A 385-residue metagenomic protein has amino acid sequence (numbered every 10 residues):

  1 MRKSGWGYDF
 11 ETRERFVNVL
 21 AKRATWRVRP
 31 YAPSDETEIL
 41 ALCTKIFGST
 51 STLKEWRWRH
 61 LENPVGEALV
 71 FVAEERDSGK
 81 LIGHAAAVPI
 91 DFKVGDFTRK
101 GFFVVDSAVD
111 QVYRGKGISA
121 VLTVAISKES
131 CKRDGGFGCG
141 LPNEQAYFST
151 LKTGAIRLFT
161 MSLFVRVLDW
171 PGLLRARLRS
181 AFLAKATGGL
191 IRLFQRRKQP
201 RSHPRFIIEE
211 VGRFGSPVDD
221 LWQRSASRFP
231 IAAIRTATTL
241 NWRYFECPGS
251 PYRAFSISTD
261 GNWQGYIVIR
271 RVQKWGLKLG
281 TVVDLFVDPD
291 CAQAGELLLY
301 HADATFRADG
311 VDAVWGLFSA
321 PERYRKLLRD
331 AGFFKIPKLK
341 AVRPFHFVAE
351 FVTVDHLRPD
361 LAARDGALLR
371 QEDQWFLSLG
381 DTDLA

Functional and structural regions predicted by a protein language model:
R2-R23, P89, G136-Q195, R243-E246 (+4 more regions): Active-site/acyl-donor-binding loops of N-acyltransferases
R23-A108, E210-V287: A conserved beta-strand-loop-helix scaffold within acyl/acetyltransferase catalytic domains
P33-S34, V112, E144, S319: Short, surface-exposed acidic/glycine-rich loop or hinge patches that mediate macromolecular interfaces
S49, G66, S119, C131 (+5 more regions): Active-site-proximal structural scaffolding
S78, K128-G135: Secondary-structure boundary elements
V104-Y113, R133-G138: Short acidic, glycine/Ser/Thr-rich loop/turn "cap" segments at secondary-structure junctions
V109, R114-K128, A292-A304: Conserved acetyl-CoA-binding loop-helix of GNAT-fold acetyltransferases
R177-L221: Extended, charge-rich helix/loop segments that form flexible, surface "patches" used to engage negatively charged
